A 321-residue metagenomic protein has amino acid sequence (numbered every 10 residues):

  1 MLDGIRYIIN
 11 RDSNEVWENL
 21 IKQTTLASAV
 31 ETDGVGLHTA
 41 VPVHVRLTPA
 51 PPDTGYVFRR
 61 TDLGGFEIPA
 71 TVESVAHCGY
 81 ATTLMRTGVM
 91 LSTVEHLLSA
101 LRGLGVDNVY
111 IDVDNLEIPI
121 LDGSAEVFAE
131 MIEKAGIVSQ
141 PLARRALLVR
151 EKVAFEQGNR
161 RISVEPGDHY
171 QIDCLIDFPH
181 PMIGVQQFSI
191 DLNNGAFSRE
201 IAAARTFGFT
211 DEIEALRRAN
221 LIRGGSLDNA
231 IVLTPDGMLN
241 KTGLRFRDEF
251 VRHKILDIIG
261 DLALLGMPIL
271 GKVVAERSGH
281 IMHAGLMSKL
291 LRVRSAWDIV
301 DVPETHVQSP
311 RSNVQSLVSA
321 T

Functional and structural regions predicted by a protein language model:
L2-D107, D112-T321: C-terminal regulatory domains involved in ligand/effector binding and gene-expression control
